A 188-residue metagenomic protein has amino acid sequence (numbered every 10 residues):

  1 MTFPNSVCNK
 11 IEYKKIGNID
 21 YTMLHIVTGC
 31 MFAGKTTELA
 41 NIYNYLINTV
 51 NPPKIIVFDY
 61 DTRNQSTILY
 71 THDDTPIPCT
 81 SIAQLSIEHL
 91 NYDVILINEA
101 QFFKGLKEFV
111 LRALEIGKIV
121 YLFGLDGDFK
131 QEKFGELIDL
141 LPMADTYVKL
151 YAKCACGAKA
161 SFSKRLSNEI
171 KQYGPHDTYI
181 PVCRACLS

Functional and structural regions predicted by a protein language model:
T2-H89, D128-D139, K149-A152, F162-S163 (+1 more regions): Conserved P-loop
I26, V94-L96, Y121: Structural motif
E88, Y92-F102: Short, well-structured hydrophobic secondary-structure segments
E99-V110, G127-F134: Conserved ATPase-coupling elements of RecA-like P-loop NTPase cores
L111-G117: Conserved catalytic/switch belt of AAA+ P-loop NTPases
I119-D126: Structural recognition of the conserved hydrophobic beta-strand(s) that form the central parallel beta-sheet of P-loop
A144: Short basic (Lys/Arg) and small-residue
K153-G157: Short acidic, Gly/Pro-enriched loop/turn segments at secondary-structure junctions
